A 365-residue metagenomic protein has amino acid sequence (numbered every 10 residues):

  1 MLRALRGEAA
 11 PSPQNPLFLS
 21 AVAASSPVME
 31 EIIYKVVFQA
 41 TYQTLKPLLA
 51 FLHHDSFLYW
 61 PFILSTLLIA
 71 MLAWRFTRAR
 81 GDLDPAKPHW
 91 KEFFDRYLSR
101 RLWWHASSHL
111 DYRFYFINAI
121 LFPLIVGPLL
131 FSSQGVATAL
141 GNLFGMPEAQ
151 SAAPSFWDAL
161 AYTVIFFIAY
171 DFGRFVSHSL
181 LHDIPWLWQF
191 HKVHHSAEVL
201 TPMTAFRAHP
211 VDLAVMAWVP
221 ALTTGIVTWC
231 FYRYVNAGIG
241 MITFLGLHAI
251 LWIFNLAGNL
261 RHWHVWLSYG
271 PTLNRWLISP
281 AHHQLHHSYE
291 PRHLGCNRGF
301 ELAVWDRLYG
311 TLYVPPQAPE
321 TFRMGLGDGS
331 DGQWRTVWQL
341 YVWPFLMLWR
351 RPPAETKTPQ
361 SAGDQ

Functional and structural regions predicted by a protein language model:
L2-P13, A23-A24: Short, low-complexity, charge-dense intrinsically disordered segments
P16-L52: Short, strongly hydrophobic alpha-helical membrane anchors
E30-V36, R80-Y97, S179-H195: Short, charged cytosolic
Y34-L49, R113, I117, A257 (+5 more regions): Membrane-interacting alpha-helical segments
V37-F57, H105-S108, A149-W157: Membrane-interface segments at the starts/ends of alpha-helical transmembrane spans
F57-M146, Y162-R174: Specific transmembrane helices
I117-L129, G141, E148-F322: Membrane-embedded catalytic scaffold of the fatty acid hydroxylase/desaturase
P319-Q365: A membrane-cytosol interface segment of integral membrane proteins
